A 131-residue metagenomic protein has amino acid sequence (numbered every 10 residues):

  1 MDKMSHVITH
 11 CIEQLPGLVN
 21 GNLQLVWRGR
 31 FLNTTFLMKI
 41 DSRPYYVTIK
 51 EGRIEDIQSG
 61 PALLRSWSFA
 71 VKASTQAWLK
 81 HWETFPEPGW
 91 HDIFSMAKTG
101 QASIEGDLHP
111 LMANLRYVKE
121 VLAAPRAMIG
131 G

Functional and structural regions predicted by a protein language model:
M1-G131: Feature captures hydrophobic
